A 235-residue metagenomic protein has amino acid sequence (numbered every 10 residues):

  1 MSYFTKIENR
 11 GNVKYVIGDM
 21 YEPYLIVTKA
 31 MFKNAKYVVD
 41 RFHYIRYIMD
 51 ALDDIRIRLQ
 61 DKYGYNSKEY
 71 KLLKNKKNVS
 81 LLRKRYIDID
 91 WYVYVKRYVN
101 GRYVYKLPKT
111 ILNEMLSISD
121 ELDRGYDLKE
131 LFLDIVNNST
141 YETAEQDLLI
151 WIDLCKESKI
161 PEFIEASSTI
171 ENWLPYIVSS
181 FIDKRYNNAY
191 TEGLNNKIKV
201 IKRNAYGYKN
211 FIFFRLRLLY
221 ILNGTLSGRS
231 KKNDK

Functional and structural regions predicted by a protein language model:
S2-K33, F42-R46, Y65-K235: Acidic/histidine-rich catalytic cores and adjacent linkers of DNA breakage/strand-transfer/modification proteins
V38: A mobile, often basic/glycine-rich helix-loop segment that functions as the active-site lid/recognition loop
Y44-Y65: Short alpha-helix plus adjacent loop in nuclease-associated cores
